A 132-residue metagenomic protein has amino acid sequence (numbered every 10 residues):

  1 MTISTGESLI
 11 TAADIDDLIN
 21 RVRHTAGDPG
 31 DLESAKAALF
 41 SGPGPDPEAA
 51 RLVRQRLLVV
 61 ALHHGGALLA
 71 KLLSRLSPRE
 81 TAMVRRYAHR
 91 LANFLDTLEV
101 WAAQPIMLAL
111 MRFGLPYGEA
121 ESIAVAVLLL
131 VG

Functional and structural regions predicted by a protein language model:
M1-V59: N-terminal prepro-regions of secreted/extracellular proteins
S34-G132: Mature secreted bioactive peptide module from preproproteins
